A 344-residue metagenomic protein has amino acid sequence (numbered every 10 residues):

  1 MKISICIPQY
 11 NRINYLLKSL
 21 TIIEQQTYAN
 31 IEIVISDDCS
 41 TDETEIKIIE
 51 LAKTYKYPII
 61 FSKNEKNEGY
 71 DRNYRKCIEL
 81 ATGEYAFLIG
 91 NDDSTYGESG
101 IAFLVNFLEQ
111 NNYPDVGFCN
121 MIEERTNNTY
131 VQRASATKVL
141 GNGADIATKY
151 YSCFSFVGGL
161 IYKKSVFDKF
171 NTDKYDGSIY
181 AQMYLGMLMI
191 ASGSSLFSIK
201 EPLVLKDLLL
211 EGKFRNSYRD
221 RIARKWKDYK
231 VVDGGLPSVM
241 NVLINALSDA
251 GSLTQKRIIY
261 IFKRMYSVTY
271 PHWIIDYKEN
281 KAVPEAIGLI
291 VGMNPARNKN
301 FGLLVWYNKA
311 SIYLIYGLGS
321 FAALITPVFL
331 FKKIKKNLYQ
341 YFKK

Functional and structural regions predicted by a protein language model:
M1-D233: Nucleotide-sugar donor-binding/catalytic module of glycosyltransferases that assemble extracellular/cell-envelope
Y184, A191, E201-K344: C-terminal subregions of glycosyltransferases and related glycan-biosynthesis enzymes
